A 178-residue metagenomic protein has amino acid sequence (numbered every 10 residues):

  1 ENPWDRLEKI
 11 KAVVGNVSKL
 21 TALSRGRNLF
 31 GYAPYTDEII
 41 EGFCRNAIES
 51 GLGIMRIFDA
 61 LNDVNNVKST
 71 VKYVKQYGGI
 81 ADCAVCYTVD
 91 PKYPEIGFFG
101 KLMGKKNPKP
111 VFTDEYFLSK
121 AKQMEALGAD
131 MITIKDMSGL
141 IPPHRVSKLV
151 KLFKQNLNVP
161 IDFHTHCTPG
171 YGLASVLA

Functional and structural regions predicted by a protein language model:
E1-E125, G139-P143: Active-site beta->alpha loop and helix N-cap motifs at the rims of alpha/beta catalytic domains
K68-S69, H144-K148, L173-S175: Generic recognition of short, well-ordered alpha-helical segments
K72-Q76, K154-Q155, A178: Short, surface-exposed basic-aromatic patches at helix termini and helix-loop junctions that form
K75, H164-H166: Histidine-centered active-site/metal-ligand motif
E115, S119-K120, P169-A178: Catalytic cores of alpha/beta
G139-I161: Active-site/ligand-binding-proximal alpha/beta "capping" segment
